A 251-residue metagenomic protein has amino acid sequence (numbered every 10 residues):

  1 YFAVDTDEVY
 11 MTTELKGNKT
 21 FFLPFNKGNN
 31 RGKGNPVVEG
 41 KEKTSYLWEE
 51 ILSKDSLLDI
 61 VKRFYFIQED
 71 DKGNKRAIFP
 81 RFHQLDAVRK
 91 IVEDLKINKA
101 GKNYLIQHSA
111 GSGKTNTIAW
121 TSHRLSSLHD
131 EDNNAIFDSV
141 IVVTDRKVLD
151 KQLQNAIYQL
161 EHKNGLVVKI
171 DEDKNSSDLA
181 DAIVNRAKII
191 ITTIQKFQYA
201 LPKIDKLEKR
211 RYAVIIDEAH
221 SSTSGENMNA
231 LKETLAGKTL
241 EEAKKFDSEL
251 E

Functional and structural regions predicted by a protein language model:
Y1-S139, V148-N164, K188, Q195 (+4 more regions): ATP-dependent helicase/translocase motor core
A3, V143, I215: Generic enzyme active-site microenvironment
S109, T144, E218: Conserved residues at beta->alpha junctions
T144-K151, I183: AAA+/P-loop NTPase substrate/partner-engagement loops
K147, K169-D178, I194-Y199: Conserved helicase motor
G165-L166, T223: Divalent cation-coordinating acidic motifs and surrounding scaffolds that mediate Ca2+/Mg2+/Mn2+/Zn2+-dependent binding
L166-I170, T239-E251: Short mixed-charge
R186-E218, S222-E233, L240-E241: Conserved RecA-like ASCE ATPase "motif II neighborhood" in helicase/translocase motors
